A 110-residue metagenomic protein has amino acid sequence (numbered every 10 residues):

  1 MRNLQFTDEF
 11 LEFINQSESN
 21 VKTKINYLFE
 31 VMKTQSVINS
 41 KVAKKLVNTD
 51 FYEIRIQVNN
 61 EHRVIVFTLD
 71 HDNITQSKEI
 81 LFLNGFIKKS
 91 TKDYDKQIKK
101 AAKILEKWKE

Functional and structural regions predicted by a protein language model:
M1-E61, N73-E79, I87-E110: Basic, Lys/Arg-enriched alpha-helical interface segments
R63-V66: A short loop-to-beta-strand scaffold at the N-terminal edge of the catalytic core in hydrolase folds
T68-D72: Short glycine-enriched loops at secondary-structure junctions
L83: Conserved catalytic cores of phosphodiester-cleaving nucleases, focusing on short active-site segments
